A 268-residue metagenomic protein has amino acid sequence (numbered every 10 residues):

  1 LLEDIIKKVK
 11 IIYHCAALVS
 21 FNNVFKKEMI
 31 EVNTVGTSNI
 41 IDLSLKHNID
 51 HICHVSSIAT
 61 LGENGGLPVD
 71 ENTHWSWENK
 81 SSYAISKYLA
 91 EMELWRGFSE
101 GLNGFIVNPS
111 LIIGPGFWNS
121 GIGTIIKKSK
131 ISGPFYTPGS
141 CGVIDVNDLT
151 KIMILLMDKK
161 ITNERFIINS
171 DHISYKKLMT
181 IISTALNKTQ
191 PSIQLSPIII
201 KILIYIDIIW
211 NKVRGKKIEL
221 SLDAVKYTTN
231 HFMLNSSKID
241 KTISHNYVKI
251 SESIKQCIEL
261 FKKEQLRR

Functional and structural regions predicted by a protein language model:
L1-V35, L43: NAD(P)H-binding glycine-rich loop region in Rossmannoid oxidoreductase-like domains and their noncatalytic homologs
I12-Y13, C53, V107, I168: Hydrophobic structural elements of the Rossmann-like NAD(P)H-binding subdomain that define the short-chain
L18-V19, I58-G66, S110-I113: Active-site segment of SDR-like NAD(P)-dependent oxidoreductases
K27, E31, V35-S82: Conserved Rossmann-fold NAD(P)-dependent oxidoreductase catalytic core, especially the SDR/UDP-sugar
N39, L89, S120-G121, T137-M157 (+1 more regions): Substrate-positioning beta->alpha
E78-V107: Active-site Tyr-X1-5-Lys
G101-V146: NAD(P)-dependent short-chain dehydrogenase/reductase
L155-E219, S236, K241, K249-R268: Mid/C-terminal beta-alpha module of Rossmann-like enzyme folds, strongest in SDR-family dehydrogenases/epimerases
